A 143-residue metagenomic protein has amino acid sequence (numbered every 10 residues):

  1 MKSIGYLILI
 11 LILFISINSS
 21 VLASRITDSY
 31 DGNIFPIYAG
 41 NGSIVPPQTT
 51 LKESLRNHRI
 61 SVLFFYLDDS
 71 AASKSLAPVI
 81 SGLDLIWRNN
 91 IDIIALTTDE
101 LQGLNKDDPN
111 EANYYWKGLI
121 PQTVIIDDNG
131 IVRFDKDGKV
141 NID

Functional and structural regions predicted by a protein language model:
L7-S16: Bacterial N-terminal signal peptides
V21-T50: N-terminal "domain-start" segment that seeds a small globular fold
V45, S70-K74, L119-I120, K139-I142: Soluble non-cytosolic domains of exported or imported proteins
P46-T50, A77, D107-E111: N-terminal post-signal-peptidase region of extra-cytosolic proteins
T49-K52, A72-R88: Typically the conserved alpha-helix immediately C-terminal to a functionally engaged Cys/Sec in thioredoxin-like
K52-D68: Short active-site neighborhood of thiol/selenol oxidoreductases, capturing the structured segment around
L63-A71, R133-G138: Second-shell loop/turn segments in exported
S81, D92-R133, I142: Thioredoxin-like thiol-disulfide oxidoreductase module
